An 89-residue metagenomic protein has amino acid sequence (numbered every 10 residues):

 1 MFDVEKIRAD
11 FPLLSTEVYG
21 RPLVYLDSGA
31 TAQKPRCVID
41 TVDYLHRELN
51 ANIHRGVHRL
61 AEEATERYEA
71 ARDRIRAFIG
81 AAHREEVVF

Functional and structural regions predicted by a protein language model:
M1-F89: Pyridoxal 5′-phosphate
